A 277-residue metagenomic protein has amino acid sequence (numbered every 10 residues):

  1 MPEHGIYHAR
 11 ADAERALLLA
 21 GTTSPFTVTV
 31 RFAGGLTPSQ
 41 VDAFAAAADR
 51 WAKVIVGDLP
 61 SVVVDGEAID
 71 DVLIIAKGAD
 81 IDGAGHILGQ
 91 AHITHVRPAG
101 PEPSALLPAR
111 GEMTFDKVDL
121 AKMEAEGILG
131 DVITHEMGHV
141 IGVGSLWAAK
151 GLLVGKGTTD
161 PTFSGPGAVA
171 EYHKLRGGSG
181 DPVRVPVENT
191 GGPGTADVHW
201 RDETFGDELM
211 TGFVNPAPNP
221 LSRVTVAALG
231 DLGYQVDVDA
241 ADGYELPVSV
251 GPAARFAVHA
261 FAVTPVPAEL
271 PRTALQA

Functional and structural regions predicted by a protein language model:
M1-T134, H139-A277: Extracellular zinc-dependent metalloprotease catalytic-domain scaffold
